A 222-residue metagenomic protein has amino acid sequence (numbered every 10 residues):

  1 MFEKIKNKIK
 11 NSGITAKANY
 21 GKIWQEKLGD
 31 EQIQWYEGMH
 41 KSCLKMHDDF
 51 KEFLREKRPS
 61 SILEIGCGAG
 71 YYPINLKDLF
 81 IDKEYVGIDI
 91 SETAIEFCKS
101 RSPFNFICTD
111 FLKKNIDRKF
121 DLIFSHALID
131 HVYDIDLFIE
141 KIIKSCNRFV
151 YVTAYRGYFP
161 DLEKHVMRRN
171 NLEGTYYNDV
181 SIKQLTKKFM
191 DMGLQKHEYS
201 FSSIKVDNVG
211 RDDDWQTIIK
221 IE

Functional and structural regions predicted by a protein language model:
M1-K114, H126, W215: Conserved N-terminal segment of class I S-adenosyl-L-methionine
N115-L122: A short acidic, Gly/Pro-enriched loop at the edge of an enzyme's catalytic core that lines a small-molecule cofactor
L122-D134: A short SAM/SAH-binding and catalytic strip from SAM-dependent methyltransferases
V132-I142: A short, conserved alpha-helix within the catalytic core of class I
N147-G157: Conserved beta-strand signature within the Rossmann-like core of class I S-adenosyl-L-methionine
M167-Q184: Acceptor-substrate binding/catalytic loop of class I
L194-K205: Conserved S-adenosyl-L-methionine
R211-I219: Short hydrophobic/aromatic beta-strand or adjacent loop that forms the aromatic wall/cage of a ligand/substrate-binding
